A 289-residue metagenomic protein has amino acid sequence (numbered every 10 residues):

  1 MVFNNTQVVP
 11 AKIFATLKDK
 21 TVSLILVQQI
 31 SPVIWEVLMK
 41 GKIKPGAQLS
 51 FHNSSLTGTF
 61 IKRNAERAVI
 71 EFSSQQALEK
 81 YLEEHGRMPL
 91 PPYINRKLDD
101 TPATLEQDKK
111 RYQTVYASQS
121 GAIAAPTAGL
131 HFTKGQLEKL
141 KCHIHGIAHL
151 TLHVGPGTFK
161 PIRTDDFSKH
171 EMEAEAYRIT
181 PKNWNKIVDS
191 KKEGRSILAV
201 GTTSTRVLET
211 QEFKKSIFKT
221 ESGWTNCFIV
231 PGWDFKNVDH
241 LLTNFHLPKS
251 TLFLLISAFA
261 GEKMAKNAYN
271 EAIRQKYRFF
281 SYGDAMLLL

Functional and structural regions predicted by a protein language model:
M1-L289: Surface-exposed, charge/polar-rich loops and edge strands
